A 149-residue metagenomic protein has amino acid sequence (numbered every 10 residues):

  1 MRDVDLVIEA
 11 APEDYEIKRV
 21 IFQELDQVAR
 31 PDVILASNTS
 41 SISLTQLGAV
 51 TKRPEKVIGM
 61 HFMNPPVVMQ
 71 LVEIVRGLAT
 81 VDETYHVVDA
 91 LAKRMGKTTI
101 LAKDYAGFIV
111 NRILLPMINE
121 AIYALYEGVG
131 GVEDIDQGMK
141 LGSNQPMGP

Functional and structural regions predicted by a protein language model:
M1-L35, S41-S43: Rossmann-like NAD(P)-binding element
R2, E16, V20-Q27, A49 (+3 more regions): Replace "anionic and nucleotidyl ligands
D3, P31-D32, P54-V57, E133-D134: Short acidic capping loops at alpha-helix termini that bridge into adjacent secondary structure
V4, K18, V67-L71, M117-I118 (+1 more regions): N-terminal alpha-helical segment
V7-A10, A36, N64, V88 (+2 more regions): Buried hydrophobic positions in well-ordered alpha/beta secondary-structure cores of metabolic enzymes
E9, R76-G77, Y123-E127: Amphipathic alpha-helical interaction elements
I34-D104, F108-R112: Rossmann-fold dinucleotide-binding core
Y105-P149: Helical "substrate-binding/catalytic lid" subdomain of Rossmann-like NAD(P)-dependent dehydrogenases/reductases
